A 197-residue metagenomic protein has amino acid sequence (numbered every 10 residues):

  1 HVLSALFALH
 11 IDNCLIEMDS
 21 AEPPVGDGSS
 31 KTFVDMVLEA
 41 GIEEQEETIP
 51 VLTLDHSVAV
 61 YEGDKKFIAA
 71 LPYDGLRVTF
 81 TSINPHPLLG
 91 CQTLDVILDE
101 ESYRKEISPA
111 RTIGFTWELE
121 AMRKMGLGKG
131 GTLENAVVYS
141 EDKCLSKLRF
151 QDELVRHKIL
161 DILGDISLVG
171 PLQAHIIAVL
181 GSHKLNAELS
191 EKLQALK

Functional and structural regions predicted by a protein language model:
H1-D12, E17-K197: C-terminal regulatory domains involved in ligand/effector binding and gene-expression control
